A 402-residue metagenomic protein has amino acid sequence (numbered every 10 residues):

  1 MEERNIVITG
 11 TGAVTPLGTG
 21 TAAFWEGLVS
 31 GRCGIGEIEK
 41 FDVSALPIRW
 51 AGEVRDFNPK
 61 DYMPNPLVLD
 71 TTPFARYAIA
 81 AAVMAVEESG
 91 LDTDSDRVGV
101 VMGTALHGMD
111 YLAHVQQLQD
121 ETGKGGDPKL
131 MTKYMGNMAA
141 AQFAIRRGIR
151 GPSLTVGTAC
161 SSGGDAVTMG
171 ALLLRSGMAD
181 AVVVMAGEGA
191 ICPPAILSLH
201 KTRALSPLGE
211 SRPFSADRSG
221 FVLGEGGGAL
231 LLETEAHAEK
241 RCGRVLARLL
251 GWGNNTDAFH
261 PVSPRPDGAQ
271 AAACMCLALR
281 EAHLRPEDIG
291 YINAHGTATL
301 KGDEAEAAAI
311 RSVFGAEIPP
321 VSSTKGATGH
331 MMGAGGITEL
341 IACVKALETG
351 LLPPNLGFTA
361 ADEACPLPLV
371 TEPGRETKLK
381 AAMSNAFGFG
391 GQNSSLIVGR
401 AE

Functional and structural regions predicted by a protein language model:
M1-L67, A236-R248, I341-L356, S394 (+1 more regions): ACP-dependent fatty acid/polyketide chain-elongation machinery
N5-T9, R32-E37, E210-A282, Y291: Condensing-enzyme catalytic core mediating Claisen C-C bond formation in acyl metabolism
I8, A23-W25, V29-T158, G187-A195 (+1 more regions): Conserved beta-ketoacyl condensing-enzyme motif
T21-E26, Y111-K124, L173-S176, I196-L208 (+3 more regions): A glycine- and small-aliphatic-rich helix-loop capping segment at beta-alpha/alpha-beta transitions that lines
E37, E121-D127, T168, L172 (+3 more regions): Glycine-/small-residue-rich "gating" segment that lines the acyl/pantetheine channel and substrate pocket
A78-G90, A139, A144-R147, P152-A186 (+3 more regions): Active-site-proximal alpha-helical scaffold in enzymes
M178-K201, S206-F214, R218-S219, W252-P266 (+2 more regions): Acyl-CoA/ACP chain-elongation machinery
L205, L230-T234, R280, R311 (+2 more regions): Short beta-strand-to-turn element immediately C-terminal to the catalytic PLP-Schiff-base lysine in fold type I
